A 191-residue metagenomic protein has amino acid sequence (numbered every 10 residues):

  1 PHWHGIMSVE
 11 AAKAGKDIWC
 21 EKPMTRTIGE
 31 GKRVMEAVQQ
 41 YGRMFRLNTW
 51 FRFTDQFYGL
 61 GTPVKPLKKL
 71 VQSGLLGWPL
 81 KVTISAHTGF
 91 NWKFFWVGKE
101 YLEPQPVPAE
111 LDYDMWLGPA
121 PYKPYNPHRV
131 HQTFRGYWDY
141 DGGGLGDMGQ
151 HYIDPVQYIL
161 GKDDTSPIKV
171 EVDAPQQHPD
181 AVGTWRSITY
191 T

Functional and structural regions predicted by a protein language model:
P1-H2, M24, T49-F51, A86 (+2 more regions): Short, flexible loop/turn elements at secondary-structure junctions
W3-E21: Rossmann-fold NAD(P) dinucleotide-binding segment
G5, V9, K32, G61 (+3 more regions): A structural signal for well-ordered alpha-helical segments within the folded catalytic domains of diverse enzymes
A11, V82-T83, K169-A174: Beta-strand segments within the central parallel beta-sheet cores of soluble alpha/beta enzyme folds
D17-W19, T25-D112: A contiguous active-site-proximal alpha/beta segment in oxidoreductase catalytic domains
P106-V107, D114-T191: Rossmann-like dinucleotide-binding domain that binds NAD(P)(H)
